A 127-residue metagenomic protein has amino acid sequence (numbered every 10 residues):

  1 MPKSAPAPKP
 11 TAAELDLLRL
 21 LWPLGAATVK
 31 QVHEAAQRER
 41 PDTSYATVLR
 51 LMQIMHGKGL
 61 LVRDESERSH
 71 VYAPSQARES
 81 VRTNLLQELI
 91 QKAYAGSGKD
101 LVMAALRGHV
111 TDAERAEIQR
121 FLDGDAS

Functional and structural regions predicted by a protein language model:
M1-L20, A77-S80: Short alpha-helical segments that sit at the start of domains
T11, S66-L85: Short, cationic-aromatic polyanion-contact patches
L20-T28: Short capping segments at the starts of secondary-structure elements
A27-A36: Short acidic, hydrophobic short linear motifs in intrinsically disordered regions
L49-Q53: Short, hydrophobic-biased segments on the C-terminal half of alpha helices that form "recognition helices"
G59: Glycine-centered, phosphate/nucleic-acid-interacting loop/turn motifs that mediate DNA/RNA or nucleotide
R63: Short beta-strand "wing" residues that participate in macromolecule-binding interfaces
L85-D125: Amphipathic alpha-helical dimerization/coiled-coil segments that flank or bridge DNA-binding/regulatory modules
